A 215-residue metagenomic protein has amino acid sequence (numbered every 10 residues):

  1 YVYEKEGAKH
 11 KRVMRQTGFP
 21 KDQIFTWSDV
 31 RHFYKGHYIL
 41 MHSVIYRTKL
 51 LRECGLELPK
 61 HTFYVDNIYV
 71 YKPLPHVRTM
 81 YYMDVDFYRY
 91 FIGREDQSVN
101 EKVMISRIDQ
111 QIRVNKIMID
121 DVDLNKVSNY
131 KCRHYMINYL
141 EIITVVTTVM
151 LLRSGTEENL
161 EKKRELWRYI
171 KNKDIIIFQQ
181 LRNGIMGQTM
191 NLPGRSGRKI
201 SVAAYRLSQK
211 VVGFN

Functional and structural regions predicted by a protein language model:
Y1-Y81, Y88, I92, D96-M104: Donor-binding/catalytic cores of nucleotide-activated saccharide and glycerol-phosphate transferases/polymerases
L40, I45, D84, D109-I112 (+1 more regions): Alpha-helix N-cap/helix-start motif at coil-to-helix transitions, marked by capping-box chemistry
V85-R94, N100-V127, V146, M150-I176: Catalytic core of nucleotide-sugar-dependent glycosyltransferases
N129-H134, F178: Short, surface-exposed acidic
C132-N138, L160-R164: Short, charged, amphipathic alpha-helical segments
Y135-M150: Amphipathic alpha-helical repeat scaffolds of TPR domains
R153-N215: Membrane-interface aromatic/basic loop that binds lipid-linked glycans or pyrophosphate carriers, typified by
